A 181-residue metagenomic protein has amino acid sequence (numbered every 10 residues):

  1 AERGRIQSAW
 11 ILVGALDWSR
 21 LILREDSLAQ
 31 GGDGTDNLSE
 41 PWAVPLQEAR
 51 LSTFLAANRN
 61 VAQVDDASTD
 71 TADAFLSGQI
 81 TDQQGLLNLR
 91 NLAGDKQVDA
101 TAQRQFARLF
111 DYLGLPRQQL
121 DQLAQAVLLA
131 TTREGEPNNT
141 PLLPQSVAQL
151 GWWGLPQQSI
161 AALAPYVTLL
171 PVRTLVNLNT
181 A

Functional and structural regions predicted by a protein language model:
A1-A181: Compositionally biased linear targeting/interaction segments
